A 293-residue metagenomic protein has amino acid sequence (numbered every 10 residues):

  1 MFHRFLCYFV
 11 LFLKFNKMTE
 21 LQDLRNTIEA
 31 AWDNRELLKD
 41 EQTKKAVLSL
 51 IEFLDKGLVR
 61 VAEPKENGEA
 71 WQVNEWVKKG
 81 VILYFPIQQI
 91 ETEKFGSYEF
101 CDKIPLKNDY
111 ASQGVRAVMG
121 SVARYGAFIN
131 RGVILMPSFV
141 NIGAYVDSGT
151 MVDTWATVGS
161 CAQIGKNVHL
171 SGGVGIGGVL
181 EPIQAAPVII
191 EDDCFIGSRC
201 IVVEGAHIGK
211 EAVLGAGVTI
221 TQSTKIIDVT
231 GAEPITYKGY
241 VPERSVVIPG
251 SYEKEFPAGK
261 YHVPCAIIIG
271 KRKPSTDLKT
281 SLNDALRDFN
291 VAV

Functional and structural regions predicted by a protein language model:
H3, C7-V115, R244, P249-V293: Terminal amphipathic alpha-helical/low-complexity segments used for targeting or macromolecular assembly
A111, V115-E255: Structural signal for interior beta-strand "rungs" in well-ordered beta-sheet cores of soluble enzyme domains
